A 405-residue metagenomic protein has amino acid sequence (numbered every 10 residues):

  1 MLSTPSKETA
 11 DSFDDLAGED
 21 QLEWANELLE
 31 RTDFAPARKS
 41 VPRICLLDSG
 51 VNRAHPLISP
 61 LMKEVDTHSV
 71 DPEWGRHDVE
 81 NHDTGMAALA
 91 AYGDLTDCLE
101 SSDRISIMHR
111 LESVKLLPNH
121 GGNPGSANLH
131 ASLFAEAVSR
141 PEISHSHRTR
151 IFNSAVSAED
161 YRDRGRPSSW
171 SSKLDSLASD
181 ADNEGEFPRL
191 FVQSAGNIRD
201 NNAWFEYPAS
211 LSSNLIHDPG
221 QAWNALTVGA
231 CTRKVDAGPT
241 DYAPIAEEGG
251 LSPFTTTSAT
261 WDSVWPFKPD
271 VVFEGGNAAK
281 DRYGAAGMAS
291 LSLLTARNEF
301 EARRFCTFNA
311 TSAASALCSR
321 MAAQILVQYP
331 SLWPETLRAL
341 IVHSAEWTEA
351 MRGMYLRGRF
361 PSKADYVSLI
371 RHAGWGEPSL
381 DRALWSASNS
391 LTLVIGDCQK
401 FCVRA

Functional and structural regions predicted by a protein language model:
M1-A35: Autoinhibitory propeptides
W24-E30, N128-I143, A246-S258: A Trp-anchored, charged/polar loop motif used as the substrate-binding/catalytic surface of acyl/ester-handling
T32-D66, E73-L129, H147-R150, D163 (+4 more regions): Subtilisin-like serine protease catalytic core
S49-V70, C231-I245, G250-S315: Catalytic-core environment of secreted peptidases
A87, A314-Q328: Short, small-residue alpha-helix embedded
L117-A222, V235, R303-N309, A313-S315: Substrate-binding/access-modulating region of protease and related hydrolase catalytic domains
P334-E335, H343-W347, M351, I370-A373 (+1 more regions): Hard-cation-handling environments
S362-A405: Secreted peptidase-domain scaffold signal
